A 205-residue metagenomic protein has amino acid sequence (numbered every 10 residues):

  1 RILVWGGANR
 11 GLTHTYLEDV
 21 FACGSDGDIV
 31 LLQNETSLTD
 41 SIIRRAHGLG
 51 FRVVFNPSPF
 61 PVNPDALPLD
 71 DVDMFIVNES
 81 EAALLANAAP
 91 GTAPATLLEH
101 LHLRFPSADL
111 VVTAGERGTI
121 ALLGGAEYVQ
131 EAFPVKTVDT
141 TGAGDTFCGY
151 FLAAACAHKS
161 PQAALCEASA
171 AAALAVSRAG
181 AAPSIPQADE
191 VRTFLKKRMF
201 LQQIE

Functional and structural regions predicted by a protein language model:
R1-I29, R44, L49, V191-E205: Conserved N-terminal subdomain of the carbohydrate kinase-like
I2, A83-A86, S184: A short acidic, helix-capping loop that chelates divalent metal ions and anchors anionic groups
G11, S37-L38, K136: Short alpha-helical
H14, D19-S25, V62-L67, E99-L101: Short, flexible, glycine/charge-rich loop motifs used to bind or transfer phosphoryl groups or to couple energy/partner
I29-T96, R117-G118: Conserved beta-alpha-beta core of the PfkB/ribokinase-like small-molecule kinase fold
V62, A93-E205: Conserved phosphate-binding/catalytic region of the ribokinase-like
